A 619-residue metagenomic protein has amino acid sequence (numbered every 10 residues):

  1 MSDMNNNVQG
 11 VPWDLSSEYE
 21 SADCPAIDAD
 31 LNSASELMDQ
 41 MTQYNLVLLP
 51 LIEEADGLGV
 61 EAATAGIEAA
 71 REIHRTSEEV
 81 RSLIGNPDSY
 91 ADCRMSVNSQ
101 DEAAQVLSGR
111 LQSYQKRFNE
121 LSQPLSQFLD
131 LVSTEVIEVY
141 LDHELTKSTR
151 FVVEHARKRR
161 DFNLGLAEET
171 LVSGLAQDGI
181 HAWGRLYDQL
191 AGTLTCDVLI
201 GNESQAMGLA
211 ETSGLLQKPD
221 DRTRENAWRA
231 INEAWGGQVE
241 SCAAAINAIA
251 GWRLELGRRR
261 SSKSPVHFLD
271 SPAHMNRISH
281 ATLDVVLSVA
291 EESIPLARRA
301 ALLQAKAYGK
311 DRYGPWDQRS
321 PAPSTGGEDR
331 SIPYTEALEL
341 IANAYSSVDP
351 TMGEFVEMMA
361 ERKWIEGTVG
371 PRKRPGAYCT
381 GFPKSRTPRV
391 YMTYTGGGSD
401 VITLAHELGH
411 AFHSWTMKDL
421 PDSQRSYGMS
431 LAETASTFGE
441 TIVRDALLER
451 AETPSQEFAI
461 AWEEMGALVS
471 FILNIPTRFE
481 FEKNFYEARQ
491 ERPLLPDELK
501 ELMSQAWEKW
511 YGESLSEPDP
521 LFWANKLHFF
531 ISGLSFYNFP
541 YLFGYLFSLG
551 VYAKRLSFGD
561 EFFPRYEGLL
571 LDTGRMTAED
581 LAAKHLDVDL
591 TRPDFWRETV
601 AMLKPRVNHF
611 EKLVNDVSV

Functional and structural regions predicted by a protein language model:
M1-G326, K612-V619: A well-structured
N5-Q9, S16-D23, L125-L129, Y140 (+10 more regions): C-terminal, non-catalytic "cap/extension" segments appended to globular domains
S21, S261, T395-W415, S436 (+3 more regions): Active-site recognition of the HExxH zinc-binding catalytic motif
A307-G353, C379, H413, A459 (+2 more regions): Long, K/E/R/D-enriched contiguous segments that form extended
G327-I332, I365-T387: Catalytic zinc-binding patch centered on the HExxH motif and its immediate surroundings that defines zinc-dependent
E328-Y334, S385-A405: Short pre-active-site segment immediately N-terminal to the catalytic Zn-binding motif
V348-T351, W415-S423, D445-I460, N484-P496 (+1 more regions): Inter-helical turn/loop segments and adjacent helix faces that build the functional surface of alpha-helical bundle
G428-Q456, E463-G466, S470, G544: Post-HExxH zinc-binding segment in Zn-dependent metallohydrolases
